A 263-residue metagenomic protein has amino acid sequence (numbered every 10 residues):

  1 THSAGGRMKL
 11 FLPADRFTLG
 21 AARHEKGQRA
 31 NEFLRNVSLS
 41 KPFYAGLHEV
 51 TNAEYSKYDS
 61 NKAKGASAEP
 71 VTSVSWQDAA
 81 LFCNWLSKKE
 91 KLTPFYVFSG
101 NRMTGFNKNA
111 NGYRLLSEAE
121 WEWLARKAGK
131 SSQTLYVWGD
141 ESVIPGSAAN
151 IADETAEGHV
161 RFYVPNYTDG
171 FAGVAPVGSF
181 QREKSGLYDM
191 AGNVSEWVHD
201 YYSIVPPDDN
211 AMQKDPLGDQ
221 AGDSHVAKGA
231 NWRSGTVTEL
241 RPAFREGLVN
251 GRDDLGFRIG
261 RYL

Functional and structural regions predicted by a protein language model:
H2-S87, A119, G192, G256-I259: A short glycine-rich, aromatic-capped structural motif
L12, T18, A22-R23, G27 (+3 more regions): Functional-site microenvironments in short loops/helix caps that host divalent-cation chemistry
V249-F257: Short glycine/proline-enriched turn or capping motifs at secondary-structure junctions
